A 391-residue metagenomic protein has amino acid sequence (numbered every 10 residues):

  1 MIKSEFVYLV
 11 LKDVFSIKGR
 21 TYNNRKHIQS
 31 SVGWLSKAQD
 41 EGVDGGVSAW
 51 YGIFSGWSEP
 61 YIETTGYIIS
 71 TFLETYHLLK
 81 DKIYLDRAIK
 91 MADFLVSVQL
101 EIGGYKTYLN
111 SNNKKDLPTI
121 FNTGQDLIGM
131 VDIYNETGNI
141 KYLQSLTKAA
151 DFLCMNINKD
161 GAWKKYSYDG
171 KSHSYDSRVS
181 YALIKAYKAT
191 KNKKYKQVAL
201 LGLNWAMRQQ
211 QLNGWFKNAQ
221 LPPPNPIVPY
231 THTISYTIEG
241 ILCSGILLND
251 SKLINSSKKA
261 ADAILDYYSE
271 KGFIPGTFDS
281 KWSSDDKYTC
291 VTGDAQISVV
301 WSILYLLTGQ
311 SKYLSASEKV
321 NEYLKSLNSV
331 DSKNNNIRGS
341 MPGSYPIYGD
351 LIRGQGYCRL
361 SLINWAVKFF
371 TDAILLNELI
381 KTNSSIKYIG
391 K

Functional and structural regions predicted by a protein language model:
M1-K391: Glycan-recognition and catalytic cores of secretory/periplasmic carbohydrate-active enzymes
